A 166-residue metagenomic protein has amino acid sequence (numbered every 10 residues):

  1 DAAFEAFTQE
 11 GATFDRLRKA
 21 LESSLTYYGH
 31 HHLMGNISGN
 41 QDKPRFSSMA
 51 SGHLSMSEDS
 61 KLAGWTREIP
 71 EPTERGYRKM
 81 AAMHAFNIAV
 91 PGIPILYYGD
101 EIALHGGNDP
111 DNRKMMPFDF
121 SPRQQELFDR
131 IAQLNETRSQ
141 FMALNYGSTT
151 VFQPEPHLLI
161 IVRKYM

Functional and structural regions predicted by a protein language model:
D1-D109, S139, E155, R163: Conserved alpha/beta catalytic core and glycan-binding cleft of carbohydrate-active enzymes
Y97-Y98, I102-M166: Glycan-recognition and catalytic regions of carbohydrate-active enzymes
